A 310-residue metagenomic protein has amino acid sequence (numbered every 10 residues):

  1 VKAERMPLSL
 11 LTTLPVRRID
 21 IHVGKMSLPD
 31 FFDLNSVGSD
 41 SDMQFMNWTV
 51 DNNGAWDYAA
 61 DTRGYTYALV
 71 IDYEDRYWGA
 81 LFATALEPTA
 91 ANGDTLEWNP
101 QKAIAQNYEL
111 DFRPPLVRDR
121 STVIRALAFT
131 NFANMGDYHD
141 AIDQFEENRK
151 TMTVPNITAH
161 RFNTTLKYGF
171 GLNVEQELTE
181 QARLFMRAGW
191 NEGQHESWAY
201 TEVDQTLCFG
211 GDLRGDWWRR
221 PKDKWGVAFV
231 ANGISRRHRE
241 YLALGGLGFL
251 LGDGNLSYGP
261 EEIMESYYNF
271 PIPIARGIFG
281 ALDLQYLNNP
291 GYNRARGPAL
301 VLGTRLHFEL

Functional and structural regions predicted by a protein language model:
V1, V227, P298-L310: Outer-membrane beta-barrel "beta-signal"
V1-R18, D33-L34, Y77, P114-R125 (+3 more regions): Short loop/turn motifs that connect adjacent beta-strands in outer-membrane beta-barrel proteins
K2-E109, G246-L256: Surface-exposed coil loops of outer-membrane beta-barrel proteins
T13, A59-D61, E97-K102, R161-L166 (+3 more regions): Replace "Gram-negative outer membrane beta-barrel proteins" with "bacterial and organellar outer membrane beta-barrel
I19, Y65-I71, I104-L110, Y168-L172 (+4 more regions): Hydrophobic, lipid-facing positions within transmembrane beta-strands of outer-membrane proteins
K25, D72-D75, F112-P114, Q176 (+4 more regions): Residue-level signature of outer-membrane beta-barrel architecture
I71-E87, E175-N191, A275-G280, L284: Surface-exposed extracellular loop regions of Gram-negative outer-membrane beta-barrel proteins
D111, L127-T164, F185, E192 (+1 more regions): Outer membrane beta-barrel transmembrane domains
